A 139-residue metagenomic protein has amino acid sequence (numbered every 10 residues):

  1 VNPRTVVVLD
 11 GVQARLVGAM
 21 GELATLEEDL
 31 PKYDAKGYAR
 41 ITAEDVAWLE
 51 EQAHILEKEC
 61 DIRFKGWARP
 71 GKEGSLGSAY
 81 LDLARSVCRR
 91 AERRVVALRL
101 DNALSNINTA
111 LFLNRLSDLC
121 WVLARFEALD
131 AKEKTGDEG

Functional and structural regions predicted by a protein language model:
V1-G139: Phosphate/pyrophosphate-binding loop motifs in nucleotide- or prenyl diphosphate-using proteins
